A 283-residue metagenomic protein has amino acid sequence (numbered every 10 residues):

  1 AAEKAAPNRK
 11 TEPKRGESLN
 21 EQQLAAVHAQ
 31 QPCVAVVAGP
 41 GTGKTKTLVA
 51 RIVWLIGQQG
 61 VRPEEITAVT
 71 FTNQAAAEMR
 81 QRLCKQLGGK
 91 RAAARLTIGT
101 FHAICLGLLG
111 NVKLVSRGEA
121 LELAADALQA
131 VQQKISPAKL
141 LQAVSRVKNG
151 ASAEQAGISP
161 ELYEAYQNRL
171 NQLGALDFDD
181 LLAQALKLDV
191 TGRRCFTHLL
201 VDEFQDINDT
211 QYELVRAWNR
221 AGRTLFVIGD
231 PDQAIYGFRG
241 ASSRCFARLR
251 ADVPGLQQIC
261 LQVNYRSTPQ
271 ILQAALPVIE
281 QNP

Functional and structural regions predicted by a protein language model:
A1, D209-P283: Conserved RecA-like helicase ATPase core segment that couples NTP binding/hydrolysis to strand translocation
A1-Q23: Pre-P-loop entry segment of helicase/translocase ATPase cores
E3-K10, V53-C195, R223, S243: A basic/glycine-biased coupling hinge at the interface between accessory DNA-binding modules
R15-Q31, F178-L181, T210: N-terminal pre-P-loop "Q-motif" helix
Q31-R51: Walker A/P-loop
V36, V61-A75, L96-I98, D202 (+4 more regions): Conserved RecA-like ASCE P-loop NTPase motor core of nucleic-acid helicases/translocases
T45-W54, M79-Q81, Q211-Y212: Motif I (Walker A/P-loop) of helicase-class P-loop NTPases
F196, L200-I207, I228-G229: Hydrophobic residues in beta-strands of the RecA-like P-loop NTPase core, especially within AAA+ ATPase
